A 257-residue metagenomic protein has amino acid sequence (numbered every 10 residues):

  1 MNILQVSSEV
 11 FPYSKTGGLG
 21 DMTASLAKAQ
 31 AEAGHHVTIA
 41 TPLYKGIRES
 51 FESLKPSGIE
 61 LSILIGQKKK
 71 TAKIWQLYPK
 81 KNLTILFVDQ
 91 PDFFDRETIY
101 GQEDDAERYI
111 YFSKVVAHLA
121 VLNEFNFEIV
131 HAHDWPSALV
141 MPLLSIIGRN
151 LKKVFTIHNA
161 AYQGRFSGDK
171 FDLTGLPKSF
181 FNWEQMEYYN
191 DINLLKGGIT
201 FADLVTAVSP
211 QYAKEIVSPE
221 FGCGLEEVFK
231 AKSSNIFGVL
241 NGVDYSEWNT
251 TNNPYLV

Functional and structural regions predicted by a protein language model:
M1-V257: Catalytic cores of nucleotide-sugar-dependent glycosyltransferases that transfer UDP/GDP/TDP-activated
